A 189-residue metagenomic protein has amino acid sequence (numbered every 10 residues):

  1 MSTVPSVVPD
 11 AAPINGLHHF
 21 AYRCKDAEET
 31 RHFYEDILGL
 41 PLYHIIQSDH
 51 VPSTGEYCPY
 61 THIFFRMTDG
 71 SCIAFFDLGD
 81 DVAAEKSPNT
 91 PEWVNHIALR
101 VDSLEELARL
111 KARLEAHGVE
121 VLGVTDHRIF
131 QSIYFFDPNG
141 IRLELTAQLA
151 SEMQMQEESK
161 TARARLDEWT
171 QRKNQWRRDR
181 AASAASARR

Functional and structural regions predicted by a protein language model:
S2-V8, N15, D26-E29, S71 (+5 more regions): Vicinal oxygen chelate
H18-H19: Short active-site oxyanion
R23-C72: Core segments of cupin and vicinal oxygen chelate
T54-Y57, K86-S87, Y134: Short glycine-biased active-site loop of nucleotidyltransferases that positions the nucleotide triphosphate and helps
F64-R66, D77, F136: Short, well-ordered beta-strand micro-motif
